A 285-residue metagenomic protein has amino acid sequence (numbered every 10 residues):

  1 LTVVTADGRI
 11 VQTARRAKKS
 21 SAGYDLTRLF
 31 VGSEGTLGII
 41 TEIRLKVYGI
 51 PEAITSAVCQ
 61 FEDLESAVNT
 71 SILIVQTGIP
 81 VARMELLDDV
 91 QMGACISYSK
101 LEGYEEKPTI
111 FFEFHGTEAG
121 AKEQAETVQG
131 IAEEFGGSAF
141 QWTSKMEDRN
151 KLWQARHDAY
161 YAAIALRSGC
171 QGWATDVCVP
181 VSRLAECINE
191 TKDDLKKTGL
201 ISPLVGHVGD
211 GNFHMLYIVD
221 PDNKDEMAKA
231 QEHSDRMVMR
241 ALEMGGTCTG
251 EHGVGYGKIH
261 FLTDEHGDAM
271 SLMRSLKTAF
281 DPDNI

Functional and structural regions predicted by a protein language model:
L1-E85: FAD-binding subdomain of flavoenzyme oxidoreductases
T2-S20, E65, S182-A185, P221-E232 (+2 more regions): A short, flexible low-complexity segment enriched in Lys/Arg and Gly/Pro that occurs in N-terminal basic tails
R9, K258-I285: Activity-critical C-terminal alpha-helical subdomain
G35, M215, D281: Conserved, mostly hydrophobic/aromatic
T36-I39, M237, A241-L242: Structured alpha-helical segments in the cores of large, soluble enzyme domains
L45-G49, T55, Q60, S66-H233 (+2 more regions): C-terminal substrate-recognition/cap domain of FAD-linked oxidoreductases
H207, T247-V254: Short acidic/histidine-rich active-site segments
